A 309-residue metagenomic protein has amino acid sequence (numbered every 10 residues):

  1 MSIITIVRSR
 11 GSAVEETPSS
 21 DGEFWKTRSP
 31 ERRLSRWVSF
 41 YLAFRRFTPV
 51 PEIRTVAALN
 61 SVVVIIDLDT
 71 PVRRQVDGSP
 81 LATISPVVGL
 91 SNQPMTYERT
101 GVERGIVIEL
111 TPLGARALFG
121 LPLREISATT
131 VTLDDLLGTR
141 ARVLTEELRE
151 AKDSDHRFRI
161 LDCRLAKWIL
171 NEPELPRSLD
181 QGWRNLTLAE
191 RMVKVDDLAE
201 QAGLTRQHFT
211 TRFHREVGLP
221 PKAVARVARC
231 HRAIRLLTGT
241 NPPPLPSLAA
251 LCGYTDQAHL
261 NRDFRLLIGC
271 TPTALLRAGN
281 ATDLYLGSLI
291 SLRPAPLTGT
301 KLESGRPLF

Functional and structural regions predicted by a protein language model:
M1-R206, E216-P221, R235-G239, P244-T255 (+1 more regions): Alpha-helical bundle regulatory/interaction domains
F213, A225, F264, L276: DNA major-groove recognition helix of helix-turn-helix
L267: Active-site beta-alpha loop architecture of Rossmann-like, nucleotide-cofactor-dependent enzymes
